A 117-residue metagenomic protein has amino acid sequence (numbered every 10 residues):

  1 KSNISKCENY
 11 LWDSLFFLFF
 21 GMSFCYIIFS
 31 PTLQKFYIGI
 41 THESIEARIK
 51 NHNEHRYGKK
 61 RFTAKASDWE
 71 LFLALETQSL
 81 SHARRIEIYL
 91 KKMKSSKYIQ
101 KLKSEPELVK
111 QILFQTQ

Functional and structural regions predicted by a protein language model:
K1-K50, E54-G58, K65-A74, S81-K91 (+1 more regions): GIY-YIG nuclease catalytic motif and its immediate N-terminal context
M93-S95: A common structural junction motif
K97-Q100, S104: Short, polar/charged, Gly/Pro-enriched helix-capping and turn/loop motifs at alpha-helix termini and inter-helix linkers
